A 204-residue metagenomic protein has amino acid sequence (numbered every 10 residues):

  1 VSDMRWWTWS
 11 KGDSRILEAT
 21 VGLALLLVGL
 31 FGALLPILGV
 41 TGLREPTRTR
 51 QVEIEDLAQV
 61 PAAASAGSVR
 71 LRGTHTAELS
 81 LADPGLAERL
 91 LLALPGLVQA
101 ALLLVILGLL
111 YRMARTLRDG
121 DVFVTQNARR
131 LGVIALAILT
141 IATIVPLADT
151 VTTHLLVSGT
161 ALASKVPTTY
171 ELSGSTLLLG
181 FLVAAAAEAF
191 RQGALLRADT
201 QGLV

Functional and structural regions predicted by a protein language model:
V1-T20, E45: N-terminal juxtamembrane cytosolic/stromal segments of multi-pass membrane proteins
A24-L57, G132-P146: Hydrophobic alpha-helical membrane-insertion segments
L30-R44, G108-A114, I144-L155, A185-E188: Structural signature of transmembrane alpha-helix termini at the membrane-water interface
T47-A82: Long, glycine/tryptophan/cysteine-rich extracytoplasmic
G73-A100: Individual transmembrane alpha-helix segments
G96-L110: Hydrophobic alpha-helical transmembrane segments
R112-R130: Membrane-helix boundary/interface segments in integral membrane proteins
T125-V204: Alpha-helical transmembrane segments of multi-pass integral membrane proteins, characterized by long hydrophobic
